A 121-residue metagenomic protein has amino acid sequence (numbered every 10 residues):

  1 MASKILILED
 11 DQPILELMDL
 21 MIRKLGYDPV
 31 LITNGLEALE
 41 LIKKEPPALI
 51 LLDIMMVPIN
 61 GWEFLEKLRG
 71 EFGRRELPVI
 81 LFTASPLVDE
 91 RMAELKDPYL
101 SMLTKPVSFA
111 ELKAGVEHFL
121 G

Functional and structural regions predicted by a protein language model:
E9: Conserved acidic carboxylate
E16-K24: Charged docking surfaces used in two-component/phosphorelay signaling
L31-E40, G61: Helix N-cap/capping motif at the beta->alpha junctions
E40, W62-R75: Short amphipathic alpha-helix used as the core "switch/output" element in two-component signaling
D53: Active-site residues of response regulator receiver
M56: Receiver (REC) domain active-site loop signature in two-component systems and cognate sites in sensor histidine kinases
E63, R75, S85-T104, A110-E117: Alpha4 helix (beta4-alpha4-beta5 surface) of REC/receiver domains from two-component response regulators
